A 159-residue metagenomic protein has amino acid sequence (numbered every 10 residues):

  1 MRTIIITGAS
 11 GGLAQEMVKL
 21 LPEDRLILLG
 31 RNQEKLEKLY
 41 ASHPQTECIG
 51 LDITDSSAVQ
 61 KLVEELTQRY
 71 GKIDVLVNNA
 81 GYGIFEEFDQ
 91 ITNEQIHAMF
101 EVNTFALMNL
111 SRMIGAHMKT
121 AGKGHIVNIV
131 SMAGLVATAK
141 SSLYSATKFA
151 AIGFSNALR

Functional and structural regions predicted by a protein language model:
S10-G11: Conserved glycine-rich cofactor-binding loop
E23-E37: Conserved glycine-rich Rossmann-like NAD(P)H-binding loop of the short-chain dehydrogenase/reductase
L51-K61, N93: The beta1-alpha1 cofactor-binding region of Rossmann-like NAD(H)/NADP(H)-dependent oxidoreductases
E87-F88, T92-H97: Substrate-binding pocket helix/loop in short-chain dehydrogenase/reductase
D89, T138-L143: Active-site loop immediately N-terminal to the catalytic Tyr-X3-Lys motif of short-chain dehydrogenase/reductase
S111, T147: Active-site helix of classical SDR
S131: Residue(s) in the substrate-gating loop at a strand-loop-helix junction that position the organic substrate next
